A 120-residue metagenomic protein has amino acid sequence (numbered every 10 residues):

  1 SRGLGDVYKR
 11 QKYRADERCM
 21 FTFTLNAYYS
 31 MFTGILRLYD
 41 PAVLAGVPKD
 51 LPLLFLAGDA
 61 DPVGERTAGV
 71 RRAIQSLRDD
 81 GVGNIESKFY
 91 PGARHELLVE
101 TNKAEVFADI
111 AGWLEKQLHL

Functional and structural regions predicted by a protein language model:
L4-Y8: Short, small-residue-biased leader/transition segments that mark boundaries at the very start of proteins
R18-F23: Surface-exposed cleft-lining segments at the edges of enzyme active sites
T24-A45: Active-site nucleophile elbow and catalytic-triad environment of alpha/beta-hydrolase enzymes
V47-L53, G83: Short, proline-enriched alpha-helix->beta-strand connector loops that line the catalytic pocket of alpha/beta-hydrolase
F55-A57: Short beta-strand/loop motif that positions the catalytic acidic residue of the alpha/beta-hydrolase fold
D59-P62, A93-R94: Acidic beta-to-alpha connecting loop that harbors the catalytic carboxylate
P62-R72: Conserved alpha/beta-hydrolase "acid-adjacent" motif
N84-L120: Catalytic active-site module of serine/aspartate enzymes centered on a nucleophile-bearing elbow/loop
